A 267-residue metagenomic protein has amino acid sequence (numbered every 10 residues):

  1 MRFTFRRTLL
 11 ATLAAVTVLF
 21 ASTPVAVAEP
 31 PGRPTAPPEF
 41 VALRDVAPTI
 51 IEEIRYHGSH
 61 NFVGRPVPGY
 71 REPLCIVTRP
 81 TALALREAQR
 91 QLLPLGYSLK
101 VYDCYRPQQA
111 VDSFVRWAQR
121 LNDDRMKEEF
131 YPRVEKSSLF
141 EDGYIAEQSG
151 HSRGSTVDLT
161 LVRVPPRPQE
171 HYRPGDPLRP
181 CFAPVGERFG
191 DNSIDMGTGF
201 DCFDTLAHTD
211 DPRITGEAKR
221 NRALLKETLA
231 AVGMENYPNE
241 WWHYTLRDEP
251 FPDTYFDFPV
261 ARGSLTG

Functional and structural regions predicted by a protein language model:
R2-A28: Secretory targeting and sorting signals
V27-C104, Q108-P238, F251-G267: Extracytoplasmic cell-surface/polysaccharide-interacting catalytic and binding patches
Y244: Conserved metal-phosphate-binding beta-hairpin within the catalytic cores of diverse ATP-dependent phosphoryl-transfer
D248: Short, Lys/Arg-enriched alpha-helical microdomains
